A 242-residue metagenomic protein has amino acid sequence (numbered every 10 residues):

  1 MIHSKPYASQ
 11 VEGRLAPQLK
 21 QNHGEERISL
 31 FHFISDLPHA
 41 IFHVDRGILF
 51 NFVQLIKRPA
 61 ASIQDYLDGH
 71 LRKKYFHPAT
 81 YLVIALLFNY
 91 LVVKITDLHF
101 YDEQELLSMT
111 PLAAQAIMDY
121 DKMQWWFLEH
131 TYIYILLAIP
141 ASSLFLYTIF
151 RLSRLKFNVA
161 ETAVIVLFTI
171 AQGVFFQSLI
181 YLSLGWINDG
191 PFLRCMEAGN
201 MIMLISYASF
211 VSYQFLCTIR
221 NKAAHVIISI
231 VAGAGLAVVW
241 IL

Functional and structural regions predicted by a protein language model:
M1-L242: Membrane-proximal intrinsically disordered regions of secretory-pathway and membrane-system proteins
